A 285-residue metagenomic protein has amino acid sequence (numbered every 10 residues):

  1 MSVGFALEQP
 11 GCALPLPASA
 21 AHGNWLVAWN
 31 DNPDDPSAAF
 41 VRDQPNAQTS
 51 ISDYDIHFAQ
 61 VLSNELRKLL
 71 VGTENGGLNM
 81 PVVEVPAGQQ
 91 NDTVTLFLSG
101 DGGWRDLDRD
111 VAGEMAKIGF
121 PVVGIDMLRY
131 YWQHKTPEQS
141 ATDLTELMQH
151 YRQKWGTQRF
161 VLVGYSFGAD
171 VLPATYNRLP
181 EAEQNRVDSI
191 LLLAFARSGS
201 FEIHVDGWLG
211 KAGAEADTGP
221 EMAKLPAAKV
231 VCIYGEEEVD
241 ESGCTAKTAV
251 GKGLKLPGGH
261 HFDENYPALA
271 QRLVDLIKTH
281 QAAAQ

Functional and structural regions predicted by a protein language model:
S2-Q44, P86, F195, S200-H260: The feature captures the conserved acid-bearing segment of alpha/beta-hydrolase catalytic domains
A39-A87, H134-E138, G251-Q285: C-terminal catalytic histidine-bearing segment of alpha/beta-hydrolase fold enzymes
G77-L128: Short, surface-exposed "cap/lid" segments of acyl-processing enzymes
D101-D108, H134-A141, Y165, A169 (+3 more regions): Solvent-exposed, acidic/flexible segments
L107, H134-W155, F160-L162, D170-A174: Alpha/beta-hydrolase active-site loop
D126-W132, R197, H260: Alpha/beta-hydrolase active-site loop signature
R159-V161, Y165, D188-L191: Residue in the alpha/beta-hydrolase core beta-strand immediately N-terminal to the catalytic nucleophile
T175-D188: Conserved hydrolase catalytic core segment
